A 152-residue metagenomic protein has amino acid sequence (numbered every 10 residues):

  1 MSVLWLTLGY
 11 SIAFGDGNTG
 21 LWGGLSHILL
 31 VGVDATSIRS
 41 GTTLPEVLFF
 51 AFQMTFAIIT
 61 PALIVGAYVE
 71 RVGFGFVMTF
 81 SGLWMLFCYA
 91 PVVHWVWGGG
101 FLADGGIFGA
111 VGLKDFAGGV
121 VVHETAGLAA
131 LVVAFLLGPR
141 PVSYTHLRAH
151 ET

Functional and structural regions predicted by a protein language model:
M1-S11, L83-A90: Hydrophobic alpha-helical membrane-insertion segments
L6-G24, A35-T42, V93-A103: Transmembrane alpha-helix boundary signature
H27-F49, A110-V121: Short aromatic-rich membrane-water interface segments that cap or initiate transmembrane helices in multi-pass membrane
G41-G82: Hydrophobic alpha-helical hairpins/lids featuring a short glycine-rich hinge
T55, I59, L63, L86 (+2 more regions): Mid-bilayer segments of alpha-helical transmembrane spans in multi-pass integral membrane proteins that mediate
L63-R71, A134-R140, Y144: Helix-loop junctions at the membrane interface of multi-pass solute transporters
E124-A134: Hydrophobic cores of alpha-helical transmembrane segments in multi-pass inner/ER membrane proteins, independent
T145-T152: Conserved small/polar residues in nucleotide/adenosyl-binding loops
